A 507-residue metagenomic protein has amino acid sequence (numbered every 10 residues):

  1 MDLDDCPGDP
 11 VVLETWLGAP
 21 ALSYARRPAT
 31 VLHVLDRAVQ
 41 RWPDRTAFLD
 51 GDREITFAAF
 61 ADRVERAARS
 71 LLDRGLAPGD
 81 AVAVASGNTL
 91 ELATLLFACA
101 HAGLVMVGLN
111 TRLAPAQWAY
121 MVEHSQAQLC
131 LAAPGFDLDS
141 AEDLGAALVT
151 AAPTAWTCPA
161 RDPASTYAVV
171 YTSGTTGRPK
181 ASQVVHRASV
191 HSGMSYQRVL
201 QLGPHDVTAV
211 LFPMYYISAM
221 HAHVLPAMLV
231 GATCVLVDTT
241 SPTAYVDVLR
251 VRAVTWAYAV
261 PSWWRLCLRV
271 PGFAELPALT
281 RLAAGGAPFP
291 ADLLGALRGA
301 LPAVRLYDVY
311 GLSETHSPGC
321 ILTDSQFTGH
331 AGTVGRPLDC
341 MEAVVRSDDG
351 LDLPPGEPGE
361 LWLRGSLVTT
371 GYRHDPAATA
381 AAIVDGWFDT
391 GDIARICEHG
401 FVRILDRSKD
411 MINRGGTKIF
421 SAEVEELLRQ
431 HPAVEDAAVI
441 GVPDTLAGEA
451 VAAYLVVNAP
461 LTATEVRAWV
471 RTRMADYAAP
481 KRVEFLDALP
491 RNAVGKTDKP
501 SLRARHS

Functional and structural regions predicted by a protein language model:
P20-A29, L144-T166: Flexible, low-complexity linker/hinge segments
R27, D36, D44-T89, A93-F97 (+1 more regions): Conserved AMP-binding/adenylate-forming core of the ANL superfamily
P43, P153-Y171, R178, Q201-V207: Conserved pre-ATP/AMP-binding loop-to-beta segment of ANL
T56-A58, Y167-H191: Conserved AMP-binding A3 loop
V190-V207, I217-T255, V270: Conserved AMP-binding/adenylation subdomain of ANL enzymes
V254-A259, L268-G329, E342: Gly/Ser/Thr-rich phosphate-binding loop
A257, G365, T370-G371, I393-A478 (+3 more regions): AMP-binding/adenylate-forming catalytic core of the ANL superfamily
R336-C340, D349-A382, I419, L461: Conserved ATP/PPi-binding loop(s) of AMP-dependent carboxylate-activating enzymes
